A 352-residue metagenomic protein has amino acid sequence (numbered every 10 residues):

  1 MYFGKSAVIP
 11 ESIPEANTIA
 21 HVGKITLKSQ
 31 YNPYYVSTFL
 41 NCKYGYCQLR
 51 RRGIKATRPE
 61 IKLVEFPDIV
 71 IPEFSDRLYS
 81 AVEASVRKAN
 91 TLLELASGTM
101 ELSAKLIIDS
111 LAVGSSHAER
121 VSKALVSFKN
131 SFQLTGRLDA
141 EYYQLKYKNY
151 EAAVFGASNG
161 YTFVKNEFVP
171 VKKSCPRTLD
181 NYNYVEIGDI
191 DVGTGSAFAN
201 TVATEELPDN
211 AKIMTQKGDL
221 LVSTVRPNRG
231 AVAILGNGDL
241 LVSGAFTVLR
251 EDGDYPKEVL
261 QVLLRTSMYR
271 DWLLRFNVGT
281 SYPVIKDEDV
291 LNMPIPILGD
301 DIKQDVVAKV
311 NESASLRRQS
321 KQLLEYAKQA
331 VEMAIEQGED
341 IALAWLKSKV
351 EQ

Functional and structural regions predicted by a protein language model:
M1, T215, L220-L221: Generic structural signal for buried aliphatic residues
Y2-T38, S223-L264: A short beta-sheet element
E15-G23, K55-R77, L240-T247, G279-I302: A short glycine-rich beta-alpha junction/loop motif
P33-K62, E258-I285: Short, positively charged
R51-G53, A118-V121, R177-E186, R275-N277: Short coil/turn segments at secondary-structure boundaries
T57, N210-A211, N237: Short, conserved secondary-structure segments in the cores of folded domains
S75-R177, D300-Q352: Non-catalytic DNA-recognition/assembly elements of restriction-modification systems
T162-S174, G188-K217: Sequence-specific dsDNA recognition surfaces
